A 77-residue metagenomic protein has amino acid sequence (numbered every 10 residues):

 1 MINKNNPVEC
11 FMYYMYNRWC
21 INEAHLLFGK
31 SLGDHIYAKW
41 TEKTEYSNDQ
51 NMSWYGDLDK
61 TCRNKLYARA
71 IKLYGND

Functional and structural regions predicted by a protein language model:
V8-G75: Acidic, low-complexity, intrinsically disordered interaction modules
